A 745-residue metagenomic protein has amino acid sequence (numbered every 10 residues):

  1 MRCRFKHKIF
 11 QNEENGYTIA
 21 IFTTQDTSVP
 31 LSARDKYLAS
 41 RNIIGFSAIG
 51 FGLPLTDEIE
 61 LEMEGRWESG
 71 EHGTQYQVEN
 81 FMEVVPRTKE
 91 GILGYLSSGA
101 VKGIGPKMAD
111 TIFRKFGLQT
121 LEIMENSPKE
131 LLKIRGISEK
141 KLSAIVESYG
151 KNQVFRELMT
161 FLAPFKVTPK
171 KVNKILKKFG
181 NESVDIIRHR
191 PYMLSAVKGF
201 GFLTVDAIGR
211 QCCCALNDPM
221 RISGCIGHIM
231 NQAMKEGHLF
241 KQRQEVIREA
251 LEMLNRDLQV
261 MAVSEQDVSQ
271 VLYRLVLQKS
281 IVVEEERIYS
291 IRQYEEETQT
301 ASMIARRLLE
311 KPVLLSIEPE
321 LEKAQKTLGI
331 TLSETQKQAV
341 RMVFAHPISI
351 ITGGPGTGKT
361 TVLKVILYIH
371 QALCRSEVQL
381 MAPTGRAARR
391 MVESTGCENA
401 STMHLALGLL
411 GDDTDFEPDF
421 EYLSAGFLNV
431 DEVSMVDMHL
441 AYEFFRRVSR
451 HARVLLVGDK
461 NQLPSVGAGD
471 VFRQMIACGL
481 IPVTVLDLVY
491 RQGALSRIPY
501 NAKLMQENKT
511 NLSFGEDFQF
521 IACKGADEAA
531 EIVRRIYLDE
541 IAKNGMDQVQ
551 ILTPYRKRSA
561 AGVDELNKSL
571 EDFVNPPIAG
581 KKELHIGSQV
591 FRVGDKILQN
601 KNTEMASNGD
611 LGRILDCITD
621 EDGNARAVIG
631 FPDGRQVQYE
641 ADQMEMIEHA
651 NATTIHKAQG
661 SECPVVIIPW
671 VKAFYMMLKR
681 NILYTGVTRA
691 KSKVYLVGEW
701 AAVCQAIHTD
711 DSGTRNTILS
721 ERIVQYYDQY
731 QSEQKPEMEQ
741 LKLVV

Functional and structural regions predicted by a protein language model:
M1-S316, L743-V745: Accessory, non-ATPase domains that flank or precede helicase/AAA+ motor cores in DNA-metabolism machines
L55-I59, Y422, F591, A606: Short, well-ordered loop/turn sites that connect or cap secondary structure elements
G329-A345: N-terminal pre-P-loop "Q-motif" helix
V343, G354, P383, P554: P-loop (Walker A) phosphate-binding loop of NTP-binding proteins
A345, I350, V365, I369 (+8 more regions): Conserved helicase motor core of SF1/SF2 NTP-dependent helicases
K359: Conserved lysine of the Walker
K460-M605, L615-T619, Y726, L741: Conserved helicase motor core of P-loop NTPases
D610, I614-D622, R626-V745: C-terminal accessory regions
